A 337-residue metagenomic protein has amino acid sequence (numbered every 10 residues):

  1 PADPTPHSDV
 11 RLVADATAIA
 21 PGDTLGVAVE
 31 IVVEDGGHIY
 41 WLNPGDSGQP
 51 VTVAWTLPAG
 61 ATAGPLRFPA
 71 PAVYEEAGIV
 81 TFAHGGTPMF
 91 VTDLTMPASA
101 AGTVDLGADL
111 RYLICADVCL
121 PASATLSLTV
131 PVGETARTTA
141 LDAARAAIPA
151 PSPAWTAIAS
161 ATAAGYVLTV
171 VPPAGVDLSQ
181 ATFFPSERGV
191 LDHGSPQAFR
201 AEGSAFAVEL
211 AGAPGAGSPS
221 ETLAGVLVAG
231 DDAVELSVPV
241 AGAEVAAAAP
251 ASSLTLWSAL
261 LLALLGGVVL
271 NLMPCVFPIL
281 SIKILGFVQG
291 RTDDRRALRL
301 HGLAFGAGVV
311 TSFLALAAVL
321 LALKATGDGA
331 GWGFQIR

Functional and structural regions predicted by a protein language model:
A2-A213, S218-A229: Structured interface patches
Y166-G175, E187-R337: Hydrophobic alpha-helical segments characteristic of multipass inner/organellar membrane proteins
